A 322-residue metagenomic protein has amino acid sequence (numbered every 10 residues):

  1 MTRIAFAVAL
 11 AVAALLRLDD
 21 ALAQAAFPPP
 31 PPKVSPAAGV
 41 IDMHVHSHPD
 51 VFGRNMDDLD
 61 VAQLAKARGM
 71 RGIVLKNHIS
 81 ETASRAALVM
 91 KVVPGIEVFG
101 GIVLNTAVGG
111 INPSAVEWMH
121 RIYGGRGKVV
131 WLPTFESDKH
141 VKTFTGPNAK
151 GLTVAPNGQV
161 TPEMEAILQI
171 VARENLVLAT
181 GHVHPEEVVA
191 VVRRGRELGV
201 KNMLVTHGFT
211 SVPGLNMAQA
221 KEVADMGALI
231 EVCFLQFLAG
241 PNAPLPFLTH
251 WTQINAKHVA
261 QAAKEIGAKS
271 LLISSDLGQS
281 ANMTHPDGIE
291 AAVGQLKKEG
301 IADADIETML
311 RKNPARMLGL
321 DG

Functional and structural regions predicted by a protein language model:
A5-D20: Bacterial N-terminal signal peptides
A25-I96: An N-terminally biased module of ancient metal coordination in phosphate/nucleic-acid-related enzymes
F27, D58-Q63, A83-L88, P94 (+5 more regions): Histidine/acidic residue-rich metal-binding segments in metalloenzymes
I41-V45, I73-L75, F99-I102, V130-L132 (+4 more regions): Hydrophobic faces of well-ordered beta-strands that scaffold small-molecule active sites in alpha/beta enzyme cores
M43-F52, F135-S137, K142-Q159: Glycine-rich phosphate-binding "P-loop"
H48-D50, S80-S84, N105-V108, S137-H140 (+4 more regions): Active-site environment of divalent metal-dependent phosphoester hydrolases
C233, A268-H285: Short acidic/histidine-rich active-site segments
P286-G322: Mid-to-C-terminal alpha-helical segments outside catalytic/metal-binding sites
